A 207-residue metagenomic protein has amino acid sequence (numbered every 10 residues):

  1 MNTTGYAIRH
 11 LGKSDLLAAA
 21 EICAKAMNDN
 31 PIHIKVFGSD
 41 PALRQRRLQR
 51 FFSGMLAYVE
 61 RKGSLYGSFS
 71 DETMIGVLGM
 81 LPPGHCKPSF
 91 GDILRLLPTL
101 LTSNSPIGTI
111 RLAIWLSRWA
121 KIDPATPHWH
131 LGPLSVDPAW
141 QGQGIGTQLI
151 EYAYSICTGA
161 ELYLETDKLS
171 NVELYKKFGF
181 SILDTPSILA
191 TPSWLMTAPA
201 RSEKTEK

Functional and structural regions predicted by a protein language model:
A7-I32: A short beta-loop-alpha structural element at the N-terminal edge of CoA-dependent acyl/N-acetyltransferase catalytic
R47-G67, T126-P127: A short helix-loop-beta-strand connector motif used in the catalytic cores of GNAT acetyltransferases and, in some
R61-M80, S135-D137: Conserved beta-hairpin
V77-S135, Q141: Conserved acyl-donor/pantetheine-binding loop and adjacent beta-alpha core of acyl/acetyltransferases and related
P127-W129, I156-D167: Conserved GNAT acetyl-CoA-binding A-motif
G132-Q141, Y163-E173, L189-A190, P199-A200: Conserved beta-strand-loop-alpha-helix junction that forms the acyl-donor binding cleft
V136-P138, G142-S155: Conserved acetyl-CoA-binding loop-helix of GNAT-fold acetyltransferases
T147, K168-T185, L189-P192: Conserved active-site alpha-helix within GNAT-family acetyltransferase domains
